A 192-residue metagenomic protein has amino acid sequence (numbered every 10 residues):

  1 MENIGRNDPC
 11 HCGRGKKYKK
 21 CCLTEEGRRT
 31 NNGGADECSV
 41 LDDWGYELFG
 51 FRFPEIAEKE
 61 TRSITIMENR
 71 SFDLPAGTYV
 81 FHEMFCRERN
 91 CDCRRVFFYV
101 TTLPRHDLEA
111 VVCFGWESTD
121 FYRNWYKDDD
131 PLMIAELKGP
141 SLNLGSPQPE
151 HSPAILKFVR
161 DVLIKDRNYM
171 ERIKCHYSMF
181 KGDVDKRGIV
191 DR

Functional and structural regions predicted by a protein language model:
M1-T61, L103, D107, W116-I134 (+1 more regions): Acidic/negatively charged segments and metal-coordination signatures
D8, G15, C21-L23, R29-N32 (+9 more regions): Generic local-structure boundary detector
D36-R70, S141-R167: Short, non-transmembrane alpha-helical segments in secretory-pathway proteins
D43, L48-T61, L74-T78, R87-R89 (+4 more regions): Cysteine-centric segments in proteins
T65-F114: Amphipathic, interaction-prone secondary-structure segments
F97, P104-C175: An exposed acidic His-Trp-rich patch
